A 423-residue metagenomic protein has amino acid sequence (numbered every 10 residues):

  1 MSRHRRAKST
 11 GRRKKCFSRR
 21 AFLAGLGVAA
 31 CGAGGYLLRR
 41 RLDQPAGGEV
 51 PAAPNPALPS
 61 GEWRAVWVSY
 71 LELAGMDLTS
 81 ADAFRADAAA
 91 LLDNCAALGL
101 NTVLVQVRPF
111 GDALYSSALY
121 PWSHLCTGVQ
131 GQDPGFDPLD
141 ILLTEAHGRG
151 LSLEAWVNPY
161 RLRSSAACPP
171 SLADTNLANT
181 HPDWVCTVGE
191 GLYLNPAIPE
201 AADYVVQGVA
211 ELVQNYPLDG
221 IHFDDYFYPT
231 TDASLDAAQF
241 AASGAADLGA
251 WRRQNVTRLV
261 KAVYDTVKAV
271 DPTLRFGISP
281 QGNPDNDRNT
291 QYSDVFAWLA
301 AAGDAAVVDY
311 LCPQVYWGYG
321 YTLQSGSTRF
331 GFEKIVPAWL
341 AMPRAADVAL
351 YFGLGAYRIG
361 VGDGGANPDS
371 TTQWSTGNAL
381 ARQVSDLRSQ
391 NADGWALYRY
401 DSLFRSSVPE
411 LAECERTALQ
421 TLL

Functional and structural regions predicted by a protein language model:
M1-F17, A30: N-terminal secretory signal peptides
A21-R40: N-terminal export signals
G61-W63, W67-S69, L73-T79, Y160-E211: Active-site-adjacent "subsite" loops/lids of carbohydrate-active enzymes
A65, T102-V107, P138-V185, H222: Glycine-rich, aromatic-flanked loop segments that form ligand/cofactor-binding clefts across common enzyme folds
D87-D112: Catalytic domains of carbohydrate-active enzymes, especially glycoside hydrolases
Y115-T127, R161-V188, Y226-G244, P368-T372: Aromatic- and acidic-residue-enriched segments that line the glycan-binding/catalytic groove of carbohydrate-active
R149, N179-D304, Q314-W317: Polysaccharide-binding and catalytic clefts of secreted carbohydrate-active enzymes
G303-L323, V348-L423: Substrate-binding cleft of secreted/luminal carbohydrate-active enzymes
